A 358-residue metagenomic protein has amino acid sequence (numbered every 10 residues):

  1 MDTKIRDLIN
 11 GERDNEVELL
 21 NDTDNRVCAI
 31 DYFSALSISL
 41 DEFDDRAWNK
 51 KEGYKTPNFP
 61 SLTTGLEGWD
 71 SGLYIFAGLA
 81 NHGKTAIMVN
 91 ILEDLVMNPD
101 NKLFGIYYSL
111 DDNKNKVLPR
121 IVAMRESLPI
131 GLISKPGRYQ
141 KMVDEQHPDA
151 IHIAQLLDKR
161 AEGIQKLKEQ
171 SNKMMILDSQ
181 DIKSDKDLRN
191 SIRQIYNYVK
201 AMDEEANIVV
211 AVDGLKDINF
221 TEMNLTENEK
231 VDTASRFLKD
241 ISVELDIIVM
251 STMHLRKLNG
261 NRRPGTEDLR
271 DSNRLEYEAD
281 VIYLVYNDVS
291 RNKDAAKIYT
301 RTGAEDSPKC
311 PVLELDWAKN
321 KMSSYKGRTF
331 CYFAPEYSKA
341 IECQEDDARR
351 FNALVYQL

Functional and structural regions predicted by a protein language model:
M1-N49, N172, I341-L358: Replication-associated primase and helicase/ATPase modules
E18-G131: The Walker A/P-loop phosphate-binding site
C28-S34, G131-I133, A161, Q165-K168 (+3 more regions): C-terminal regions of RecA-like/P-loop NTPase motor modules
F59-T64, N98-E204, F330: Cytosolic-facing regulatory segments adjacent to core modules
I75, I176-D178, V209-D213, M250: Structural motif
Y107, A211-V212, I247-H254: Structural recognition of the conserved hydrophobic beta-strand(s) that form the central parallel beta-sheet of P-loop
D181-K183, F220-D232, N259-E267: Flexible beta-alpha connector loops of hexameric P-loop NTPases
R193-Q194, A206-I241: Helical hairpin unit composed of two closely spaced alpha helices linked by a short loop
